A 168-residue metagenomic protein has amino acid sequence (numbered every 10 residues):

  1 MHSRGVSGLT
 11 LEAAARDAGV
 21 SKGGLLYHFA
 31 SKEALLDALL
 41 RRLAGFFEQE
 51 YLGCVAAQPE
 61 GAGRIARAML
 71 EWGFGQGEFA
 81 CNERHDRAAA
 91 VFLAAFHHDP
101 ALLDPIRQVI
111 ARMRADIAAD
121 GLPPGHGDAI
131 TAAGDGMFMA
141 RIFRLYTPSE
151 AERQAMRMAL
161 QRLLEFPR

Functional and structural regions predicted by a protein language model:
S3-A34, A38: Helix-turn-helix
A30-A34, A38, A56, E60 (+3 more regions): Residues in soluble alpha-helical coiled-coils and helical-bundle/repeat scaffolds
D37-L43, E50: Alpha-helical DNA-contacting segments of helix-turn-helix folds
G45, Y51-R87: Hydrophobic alpha-helical connector segments
C81-E83, P100-R168: Hydrophobic/aromatic-rich alpha-helical bundle segments in the mid-to-C-terminal region
A89-F96: Generic transmembrane alpha-helix motif of multi-pass integral membrane proteins
